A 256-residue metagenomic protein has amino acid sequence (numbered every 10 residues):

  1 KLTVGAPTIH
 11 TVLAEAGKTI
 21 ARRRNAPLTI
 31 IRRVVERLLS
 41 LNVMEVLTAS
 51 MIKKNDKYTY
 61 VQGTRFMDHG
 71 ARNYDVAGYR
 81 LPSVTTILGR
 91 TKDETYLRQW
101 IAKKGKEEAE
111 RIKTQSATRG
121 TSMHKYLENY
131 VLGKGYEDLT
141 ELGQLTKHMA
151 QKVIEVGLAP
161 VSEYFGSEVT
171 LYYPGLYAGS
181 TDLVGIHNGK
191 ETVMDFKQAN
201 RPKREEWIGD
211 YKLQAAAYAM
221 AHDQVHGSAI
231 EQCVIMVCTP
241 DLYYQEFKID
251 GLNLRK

Functional and structural regions predicted by a protein language model:
L2-I9: Extreme N-terminal basic, low-complexity initiation segments that serve as generic localization/processing leaders
I9, I20, I30-I31: Alpha-helix boundary/capping motif
V12-A16: Residue-level detector of structural "landmarks"
R22-R24, R32-R33, R37: Basic polycationic patches enriched in arginine
L38, M44-A178: Metal-dependent nuclease catalytic cores that hydrolyze phosphodiester bonds in DNA/RNA, characterized by
F165-K256: Mg2+/Mn2+-dependent nuclease catalytic core
